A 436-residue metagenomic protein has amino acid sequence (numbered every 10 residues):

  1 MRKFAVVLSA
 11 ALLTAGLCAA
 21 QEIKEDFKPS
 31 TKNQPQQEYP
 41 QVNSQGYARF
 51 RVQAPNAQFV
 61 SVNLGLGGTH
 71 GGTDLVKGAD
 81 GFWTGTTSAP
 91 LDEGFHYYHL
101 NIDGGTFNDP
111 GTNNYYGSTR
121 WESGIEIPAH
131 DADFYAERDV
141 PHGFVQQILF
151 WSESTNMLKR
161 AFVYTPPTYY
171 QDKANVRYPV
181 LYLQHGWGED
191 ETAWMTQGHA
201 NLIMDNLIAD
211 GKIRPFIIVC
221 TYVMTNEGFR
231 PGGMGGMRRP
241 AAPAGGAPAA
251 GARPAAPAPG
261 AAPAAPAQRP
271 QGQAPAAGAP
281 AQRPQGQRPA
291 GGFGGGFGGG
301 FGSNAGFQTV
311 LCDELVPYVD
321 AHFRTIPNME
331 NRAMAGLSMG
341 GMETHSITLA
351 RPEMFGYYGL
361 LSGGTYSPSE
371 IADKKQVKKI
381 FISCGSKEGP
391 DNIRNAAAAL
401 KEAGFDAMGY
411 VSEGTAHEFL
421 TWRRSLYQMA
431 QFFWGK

Functional and structural regions predicted by a protein language model:
M1-F4: Positively charged n-region of N-terminal signal peptides that target proteins for export
V7-G16: Bacterial N-terminal signal peptides
Q21-T31, Q36-G71, K77-K436: Non-catalytic cap/lid and distal C-terminal segments of serine-dependent acyl enzymes
